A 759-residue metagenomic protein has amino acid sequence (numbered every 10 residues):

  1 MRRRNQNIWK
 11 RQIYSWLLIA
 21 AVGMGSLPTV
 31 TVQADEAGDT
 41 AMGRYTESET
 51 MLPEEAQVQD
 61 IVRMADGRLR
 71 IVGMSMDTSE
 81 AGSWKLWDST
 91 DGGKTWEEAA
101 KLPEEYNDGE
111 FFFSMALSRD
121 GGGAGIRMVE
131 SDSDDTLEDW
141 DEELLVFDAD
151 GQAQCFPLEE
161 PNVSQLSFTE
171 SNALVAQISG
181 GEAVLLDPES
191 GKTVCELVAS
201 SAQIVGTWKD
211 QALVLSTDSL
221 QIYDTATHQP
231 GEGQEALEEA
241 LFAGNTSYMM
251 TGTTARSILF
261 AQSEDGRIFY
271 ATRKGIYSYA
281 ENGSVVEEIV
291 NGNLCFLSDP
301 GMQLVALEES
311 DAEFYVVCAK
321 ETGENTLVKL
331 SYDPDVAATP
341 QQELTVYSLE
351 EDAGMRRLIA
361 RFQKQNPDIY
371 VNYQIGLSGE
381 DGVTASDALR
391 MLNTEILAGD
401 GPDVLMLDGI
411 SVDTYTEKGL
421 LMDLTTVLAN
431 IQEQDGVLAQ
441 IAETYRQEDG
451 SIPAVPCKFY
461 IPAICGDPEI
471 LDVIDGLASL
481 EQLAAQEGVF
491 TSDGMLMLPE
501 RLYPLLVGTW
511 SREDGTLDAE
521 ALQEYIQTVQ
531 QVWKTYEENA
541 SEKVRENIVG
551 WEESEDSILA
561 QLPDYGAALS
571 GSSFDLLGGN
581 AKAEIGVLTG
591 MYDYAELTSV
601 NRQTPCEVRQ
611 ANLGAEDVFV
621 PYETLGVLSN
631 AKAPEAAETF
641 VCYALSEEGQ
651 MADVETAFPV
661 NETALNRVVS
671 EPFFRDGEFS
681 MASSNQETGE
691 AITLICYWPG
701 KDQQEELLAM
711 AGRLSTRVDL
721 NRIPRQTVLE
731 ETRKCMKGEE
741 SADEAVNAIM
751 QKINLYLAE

Functional and structural regions predicted by a protein language model:
V32-E80, W84-W87, D91, A202-Q211 (+7 more regions): Conserved N-terminal structural module of periplasmic/extracytoplasmic solute-binding proteins
S89-T90, S118, T169, P188: Conserved Ser/Thr-centered positions that define the repeating blades of beta-propeller domains
D148, R446-L559, S629-E635, S741: Helix-loop-helix "hinge/cap" segment bordering the ligand-binding cleft or interdomain interface
N372-V437, F574-A583, V600: Extracytoplasmic "Venus flytrap"/periplasmic binding protein-like
G409-A463, D475, E481, Q603-N612: Hinge/lid segment of periplasmic solute-binding proteins
T535-C642: Extracytoplasmic/periplasmic substrate-binding proteins
C642-E678: Periplasmic-binding protein-like
F679-I753, L757: C-terminal capping/gating helix-and-loop segments adjacent to ligand/active sites or protein-protein/ligand interfaces
